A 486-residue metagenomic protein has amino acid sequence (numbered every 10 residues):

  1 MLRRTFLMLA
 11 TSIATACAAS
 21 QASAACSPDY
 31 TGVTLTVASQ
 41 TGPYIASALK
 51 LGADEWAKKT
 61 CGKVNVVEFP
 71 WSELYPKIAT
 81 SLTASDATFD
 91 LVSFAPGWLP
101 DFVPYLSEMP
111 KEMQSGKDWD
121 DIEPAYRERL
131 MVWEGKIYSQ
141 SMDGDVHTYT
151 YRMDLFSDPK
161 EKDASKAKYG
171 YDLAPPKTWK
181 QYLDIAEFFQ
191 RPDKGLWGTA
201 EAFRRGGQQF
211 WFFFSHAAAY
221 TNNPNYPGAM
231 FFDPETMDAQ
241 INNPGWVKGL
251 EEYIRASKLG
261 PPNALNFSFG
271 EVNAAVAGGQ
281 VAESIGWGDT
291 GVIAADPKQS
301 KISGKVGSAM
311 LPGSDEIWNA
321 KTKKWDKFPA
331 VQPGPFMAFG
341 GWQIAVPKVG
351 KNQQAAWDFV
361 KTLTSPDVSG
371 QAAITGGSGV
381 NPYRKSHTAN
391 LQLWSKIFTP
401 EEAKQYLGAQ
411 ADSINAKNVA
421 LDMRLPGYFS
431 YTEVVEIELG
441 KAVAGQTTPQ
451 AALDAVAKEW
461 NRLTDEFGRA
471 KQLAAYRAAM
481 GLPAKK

Functional and structural regions predicted by a protein language model:
L2-A22: Gram-negative bacterial Sec-dependent N-terminal signal peptides
S20-V103, Q114-D120, K160-S165, Y171 (+5 more regions): Conserved N-terminal structural module of periplasmic/extracytoplasmic solute-binding proteins
A25-D29, A95-T150, F212, G307-A309 (+1 more regions): Hinge/lid segment of periplasmic solute-binding proteins
E68-K77, K177-Q181, A264-G278: Short helix-initiation/N-cap motifs at beta->coil->alpha
W133-D143, H147, W179-D238: Extracytoplasmic/periplasmic solute-binding protein
G135, L155, K258, Q299-P382 (+1 more regions): Extracytoplasmic/periplasmic substrate-recognition and gating elements
Q181-E187, G228-F269, G307-E316: Glycine-centered hinge/linker elements that transmit conformational signals in sensory and ligand-binding systems
G313, A320-A330, I374-K441, R469 (+1 more regions): Long, aromatic- and glycine/proline-rich binding clefts that accommodate carbohydrate-like moieties
